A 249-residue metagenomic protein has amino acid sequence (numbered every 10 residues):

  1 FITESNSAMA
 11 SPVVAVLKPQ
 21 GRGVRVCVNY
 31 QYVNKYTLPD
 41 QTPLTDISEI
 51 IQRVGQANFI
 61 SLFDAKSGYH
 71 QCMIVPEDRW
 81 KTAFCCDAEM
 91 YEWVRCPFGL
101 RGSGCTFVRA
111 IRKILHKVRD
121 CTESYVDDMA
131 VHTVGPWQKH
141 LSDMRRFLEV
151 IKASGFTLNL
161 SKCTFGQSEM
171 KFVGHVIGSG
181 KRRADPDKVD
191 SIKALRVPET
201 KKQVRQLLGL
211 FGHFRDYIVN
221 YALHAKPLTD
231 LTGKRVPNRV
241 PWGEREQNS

Functional and structural regions predicted by a protein language model:
F1-S249: Retroelement reverse transcriptase polymerase core
